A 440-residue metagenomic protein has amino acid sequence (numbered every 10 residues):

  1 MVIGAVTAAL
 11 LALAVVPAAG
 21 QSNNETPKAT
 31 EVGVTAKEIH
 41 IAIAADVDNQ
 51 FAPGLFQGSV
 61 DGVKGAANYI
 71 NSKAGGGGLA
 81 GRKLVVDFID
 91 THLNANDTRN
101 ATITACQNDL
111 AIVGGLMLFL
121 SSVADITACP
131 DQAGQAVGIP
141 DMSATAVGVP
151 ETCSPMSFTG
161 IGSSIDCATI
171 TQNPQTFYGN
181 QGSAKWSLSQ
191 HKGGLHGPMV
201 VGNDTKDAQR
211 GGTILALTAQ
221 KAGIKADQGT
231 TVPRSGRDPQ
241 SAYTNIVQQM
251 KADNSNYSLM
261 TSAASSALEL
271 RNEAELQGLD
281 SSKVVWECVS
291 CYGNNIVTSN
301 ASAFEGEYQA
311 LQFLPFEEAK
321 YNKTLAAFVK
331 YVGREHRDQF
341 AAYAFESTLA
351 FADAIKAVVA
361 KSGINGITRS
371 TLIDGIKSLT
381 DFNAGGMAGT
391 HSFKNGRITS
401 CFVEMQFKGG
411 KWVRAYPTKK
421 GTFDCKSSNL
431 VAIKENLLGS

Functional and structural regions predicted by a protein language model:
L11-A29: C-terminal region of N-terminal signal peptides and the immediate post-cleavage residues of exported proteins
N23-I41, G77-K83, L188-G197, G366: Immediate post-signal peptide segment of exported/extracytoplasmic ligand-binding proteins
N24-A29, G54-D61, S72-F158, V232-S241 (+1 more regions): Beta-alpha junction/loop-to-helix N-cap segments that form part of ligand/metal-binding clefts
P27-E38, A42-K64, L93, N203-R210 (+1 more regions): Extracytoplasmic "Venus flytrap"
G54-A74, G179-S183, K206-K225, A350-A354: Short, solvent-exposed amphipathic alpha-helices that sit in or adjacent to ligand/effector-binding or catalytic
D109-T230, V284-Q309: Extracytoplasmic ligand/sensor domains, especially the bilobed periplasmic-binding protein
G160-D166, N173, E273-S347, T418-G439: Extracellular/periplasmic periplasmic-binding protein-like sensory domains
Y331-A341, A352-Y416, S440: Segments of small-molecule ligand-sensing domains
